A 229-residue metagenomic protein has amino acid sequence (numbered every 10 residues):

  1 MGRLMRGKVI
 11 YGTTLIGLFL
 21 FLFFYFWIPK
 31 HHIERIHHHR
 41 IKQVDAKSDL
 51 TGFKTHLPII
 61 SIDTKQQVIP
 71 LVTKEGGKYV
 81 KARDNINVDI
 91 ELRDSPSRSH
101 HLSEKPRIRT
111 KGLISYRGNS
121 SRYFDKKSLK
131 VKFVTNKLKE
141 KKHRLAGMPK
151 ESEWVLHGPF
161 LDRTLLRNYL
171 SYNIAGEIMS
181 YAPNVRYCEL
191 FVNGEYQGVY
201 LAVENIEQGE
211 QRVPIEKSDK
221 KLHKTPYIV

Functional and structural regions predicted by a protein language model:
G2-V229: Phosphate/dinucleotide-binding and metal-coordinating scaffold of catalytic cores in nucleotide-dependent enzymes
